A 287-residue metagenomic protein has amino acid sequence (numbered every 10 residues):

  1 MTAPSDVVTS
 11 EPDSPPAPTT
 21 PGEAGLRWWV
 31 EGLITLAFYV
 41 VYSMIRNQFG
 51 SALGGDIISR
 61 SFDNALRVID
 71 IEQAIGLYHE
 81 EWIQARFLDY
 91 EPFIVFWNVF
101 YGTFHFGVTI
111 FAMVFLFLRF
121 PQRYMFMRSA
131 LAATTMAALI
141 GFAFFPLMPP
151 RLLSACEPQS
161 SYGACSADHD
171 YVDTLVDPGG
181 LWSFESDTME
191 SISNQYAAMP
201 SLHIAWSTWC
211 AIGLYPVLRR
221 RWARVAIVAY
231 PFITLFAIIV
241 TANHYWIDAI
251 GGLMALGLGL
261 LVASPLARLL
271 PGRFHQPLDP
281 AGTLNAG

Functional and structural regions predicted by a protein language model:
A3-D6, S10-P12, P16-G107, G287: N-terminal transmembrane-helix/juxtamembrane module of multi-pass inner/ER membrane proteins
V40-M44, T135-A143, A229-I239: Aromatic-anchored segments of alpha-helical transmembrane domains
H105, H203, D248: Short, conserved phosphate/pyrophosphate- and ester-handling motifs at nucleotide-, phospho-/glycolipid
H105, T109-F144, R151-G163: Interfacial segments of alpha-helical transmembrane regions
I110-F117, I204-R224, M254-A263: Membrane-interfacial alpha-helical segments at the cytosolic side of multi-pass membrane proteins
F144-V217: Membrane-interfacial catalytic/cofactor-binding modules of polytopic membrane enzymes
P146-C156, N194-M199, I233-G259: Interfacial helix-loop-helix junctions of multi-pass membrane proteins
I227-P231, T241-G287: C-terminal membrane module of polytopic membrane proteins
